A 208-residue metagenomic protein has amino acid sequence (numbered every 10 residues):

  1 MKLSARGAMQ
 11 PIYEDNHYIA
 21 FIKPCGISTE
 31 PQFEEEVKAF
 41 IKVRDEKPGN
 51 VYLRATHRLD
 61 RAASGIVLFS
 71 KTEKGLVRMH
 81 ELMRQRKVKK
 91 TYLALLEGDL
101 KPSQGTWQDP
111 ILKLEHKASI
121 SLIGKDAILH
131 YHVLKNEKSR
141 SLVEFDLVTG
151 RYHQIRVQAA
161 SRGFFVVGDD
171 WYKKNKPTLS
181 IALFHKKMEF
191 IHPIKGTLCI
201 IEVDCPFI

Functional and structural regions predicted by a protein language model:
M1-I208: RNA pseudouridine synthases
